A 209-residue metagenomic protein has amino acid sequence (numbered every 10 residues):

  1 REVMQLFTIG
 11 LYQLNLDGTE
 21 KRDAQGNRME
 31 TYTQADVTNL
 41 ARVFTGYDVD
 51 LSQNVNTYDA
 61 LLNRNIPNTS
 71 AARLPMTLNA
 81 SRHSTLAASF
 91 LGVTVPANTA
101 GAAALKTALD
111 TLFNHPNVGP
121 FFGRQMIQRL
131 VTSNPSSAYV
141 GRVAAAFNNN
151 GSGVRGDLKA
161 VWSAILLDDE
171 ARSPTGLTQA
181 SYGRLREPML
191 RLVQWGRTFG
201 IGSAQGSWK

Functional and structural regions predicted by a protein language model:
R1-K209: His/Asp/Glu-rich metal/cofactor-coordinating catalytic motifs and the adjacent surface-exposed loops that frame enzyme
